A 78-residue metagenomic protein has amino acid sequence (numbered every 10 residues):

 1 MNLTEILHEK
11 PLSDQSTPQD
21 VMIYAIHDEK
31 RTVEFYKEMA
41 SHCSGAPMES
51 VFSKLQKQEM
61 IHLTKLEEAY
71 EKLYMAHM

Functional and structural regions predicted by a protein language model:
M1-M78: Non-heme di-metal
